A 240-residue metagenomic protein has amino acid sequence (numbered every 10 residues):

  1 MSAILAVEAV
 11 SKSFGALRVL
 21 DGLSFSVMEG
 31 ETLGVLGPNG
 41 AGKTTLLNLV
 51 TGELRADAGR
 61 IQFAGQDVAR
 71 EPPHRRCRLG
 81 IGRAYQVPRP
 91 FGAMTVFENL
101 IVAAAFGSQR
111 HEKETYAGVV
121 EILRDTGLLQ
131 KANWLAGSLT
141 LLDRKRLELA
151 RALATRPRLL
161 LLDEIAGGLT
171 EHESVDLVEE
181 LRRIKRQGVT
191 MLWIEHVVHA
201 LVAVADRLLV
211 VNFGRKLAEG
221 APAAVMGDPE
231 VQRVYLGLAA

Functional and structural regions predicted by a protein language model:
S2-A240: Glycine-rich phosphate-binding loops of nucleotide-dependent enzymes
